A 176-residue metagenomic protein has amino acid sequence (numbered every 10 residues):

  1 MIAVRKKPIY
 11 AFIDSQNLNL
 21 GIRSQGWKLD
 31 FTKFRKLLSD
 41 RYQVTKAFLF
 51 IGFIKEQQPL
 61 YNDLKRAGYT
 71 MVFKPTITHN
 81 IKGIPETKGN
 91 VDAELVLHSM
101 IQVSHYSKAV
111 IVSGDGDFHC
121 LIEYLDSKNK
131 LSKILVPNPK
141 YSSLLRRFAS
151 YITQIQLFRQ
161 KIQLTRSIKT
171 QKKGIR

Functional and structural regions predicted by a protein language model:
M1-R176: Terminal and domain-boundary accessory regions
